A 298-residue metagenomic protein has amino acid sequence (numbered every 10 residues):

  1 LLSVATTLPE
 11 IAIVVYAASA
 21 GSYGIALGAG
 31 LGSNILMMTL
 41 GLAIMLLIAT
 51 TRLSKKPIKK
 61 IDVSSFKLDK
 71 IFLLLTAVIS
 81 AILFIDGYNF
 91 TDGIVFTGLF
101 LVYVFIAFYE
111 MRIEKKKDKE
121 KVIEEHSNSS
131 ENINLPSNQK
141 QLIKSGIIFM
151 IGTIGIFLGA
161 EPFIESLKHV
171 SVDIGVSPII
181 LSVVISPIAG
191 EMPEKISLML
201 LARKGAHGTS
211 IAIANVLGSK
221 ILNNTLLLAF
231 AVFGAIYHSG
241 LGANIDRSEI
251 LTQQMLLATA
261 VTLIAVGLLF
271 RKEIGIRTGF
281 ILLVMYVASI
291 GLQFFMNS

Functional and structural regions predicted by a protein language model:
L1-S298: Hydrophobic alpha-helical segments, chiefly the membrane-spanning helices and signal/signal-anchor peptides
